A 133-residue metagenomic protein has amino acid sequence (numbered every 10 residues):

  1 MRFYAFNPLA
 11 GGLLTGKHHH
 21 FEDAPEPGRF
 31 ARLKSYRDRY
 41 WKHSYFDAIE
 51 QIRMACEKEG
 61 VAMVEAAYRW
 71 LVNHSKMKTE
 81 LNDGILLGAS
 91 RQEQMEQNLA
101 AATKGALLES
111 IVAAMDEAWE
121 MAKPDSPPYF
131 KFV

Functional and structural regions predicted by a protein language model:
M1-A55, D125-V133: Glycine-rich, positively charged active-site loop/lid region within alpha/beta enzyme cores that binds and organizes
F6-N7, W70, M115, W119: Tryptophan-centric aromatic hotspots in well-structured domains and transmembrane helices
P8, D38-K104: Conserved short secondary-structure transition element at the edge of the structured enzyme core that lines
T15, K78-T79, L107, P127: Short linear functional motifs in flexible/disordered or boundary regions
E93-A101, G105-V133: Extended hydrophobic/aromatic segments used for targeting, binding, or gating
